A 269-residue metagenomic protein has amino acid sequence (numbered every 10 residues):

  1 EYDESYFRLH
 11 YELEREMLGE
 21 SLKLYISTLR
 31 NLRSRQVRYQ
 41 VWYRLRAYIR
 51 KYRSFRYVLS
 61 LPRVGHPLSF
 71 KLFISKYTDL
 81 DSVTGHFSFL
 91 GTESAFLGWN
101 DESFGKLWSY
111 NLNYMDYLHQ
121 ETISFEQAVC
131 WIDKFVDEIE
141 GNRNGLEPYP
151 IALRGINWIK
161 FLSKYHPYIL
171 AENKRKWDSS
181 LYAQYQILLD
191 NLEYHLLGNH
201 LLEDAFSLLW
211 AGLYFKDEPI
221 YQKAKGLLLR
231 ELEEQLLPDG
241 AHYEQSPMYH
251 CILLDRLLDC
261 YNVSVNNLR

Functional and structural regions predicted by a protein language model:
E1-E16: N-terminal amphipathic/basic-hydrophobic helices that include classical n-h-c signal peptides and signal-anchor
L13, M17, F73-A95, Y114-W131 (+1 more regions): Compositionally biased, low-hydrophobicity segments enriched in charged and small polar residues
L18-G91: Extreme N-terminal leader/anchor segments
E20, G98-N100, L170: Short amphipathic alpha-helical surface micro-motifs
S54-I74, F87-H119, L197-L213: Long, acidic, intrinsically disordered low-complexity segments
G105-R269: Aromatic-lined, polymer-binding surfaces characteristic of secreted/periplasmic polysaccharide-degrading enzymes
